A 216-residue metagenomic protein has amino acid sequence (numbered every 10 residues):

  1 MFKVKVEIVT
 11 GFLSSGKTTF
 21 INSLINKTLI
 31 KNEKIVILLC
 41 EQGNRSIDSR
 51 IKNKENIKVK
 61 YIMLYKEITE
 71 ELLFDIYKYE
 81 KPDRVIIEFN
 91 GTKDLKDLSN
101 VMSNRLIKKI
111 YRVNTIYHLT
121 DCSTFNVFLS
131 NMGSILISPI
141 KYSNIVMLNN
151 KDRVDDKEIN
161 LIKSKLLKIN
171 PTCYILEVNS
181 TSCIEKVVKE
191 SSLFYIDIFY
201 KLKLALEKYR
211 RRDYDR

Functional and structural regions predicted by a protein language model:
M1-F2, D215: Short, low-complexity, intrinsically disordered N-terminal peptides in bacterial proteins
F2-T10, S15, T19-T115, N126: Nucleotide-state-sensitive switch-loop elements of NTP-binding domains
L39, I47, T124, F128 (+3 more regions): Alpha-helix boundary/capping detector
N53-N56, I135-L136, S192-Y195: Short, hinge-like loop/turn segments at secondary-structure boundaries
Y61-M63, H118, L148, L176-N179: Structural signal for conserved beta-strand scaffold positions within catalytic alpha/beta enzyme cores
K66, S123, S182: Residue-level detector of flexible, active-site-proximal loop/helix-junction positions within diverse enzyme catalytic
F89-K165, N170: Phosphate/Mg2+-binding loops and adjacent switch elements in nucleotide/diphosphate-handling enzyme cores
D155-R216: C-terminal accessory "lid"/substrate-recognition subdomains
